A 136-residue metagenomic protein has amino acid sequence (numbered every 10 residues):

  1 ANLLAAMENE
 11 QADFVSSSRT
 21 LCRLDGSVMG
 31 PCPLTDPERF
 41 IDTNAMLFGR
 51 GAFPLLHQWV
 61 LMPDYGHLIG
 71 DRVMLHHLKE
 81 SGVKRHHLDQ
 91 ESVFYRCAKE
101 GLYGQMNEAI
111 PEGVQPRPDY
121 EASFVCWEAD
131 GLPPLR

Functional and structural regions predicted by a protein language model:
A1-R136: Nucleotide-sugar donor-binding/catalytic module of glycosyltransferases that assemble extracellular/cell-envelope
